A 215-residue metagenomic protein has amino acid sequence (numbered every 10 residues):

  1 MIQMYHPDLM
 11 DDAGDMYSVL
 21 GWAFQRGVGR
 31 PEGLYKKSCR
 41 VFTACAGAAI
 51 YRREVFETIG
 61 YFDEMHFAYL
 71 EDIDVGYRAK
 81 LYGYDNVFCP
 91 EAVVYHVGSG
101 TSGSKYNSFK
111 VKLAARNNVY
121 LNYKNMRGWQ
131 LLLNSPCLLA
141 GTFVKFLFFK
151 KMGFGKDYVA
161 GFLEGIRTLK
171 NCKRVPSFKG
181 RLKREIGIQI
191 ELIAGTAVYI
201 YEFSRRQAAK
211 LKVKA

Functional and structural regions predicted by a protein language model:
M1-W22: Conserved donor NDP-sugar-binding/catalytic core segment of glycosyltransferases
S18-V41, E57: Short, flexible, basic/aromatic active-site loop/helix in glycosyltransferases
F42-V93: A short, conserved alpha-helix in the catalytic core of glycosyltransferases
I73-D74, K112-R116, K156, A160: A structural signal for well-ordered alpha-helical segments within the folded catalytic domains of diverse enzymes
Y82-D85, C89-N107, N117, L121: Active-site donor/metal-binding and catalytic loop motifs of nucleotide-sugar-dependent glycosylation enzymes
L121-N122, G165: Short alpha-helical functional segments enriched in proximate histidine and acidic residues
L131-A215: Non-catalytic, C-terminal membrane-associated alpha-helical segments of glycosyltransferases
